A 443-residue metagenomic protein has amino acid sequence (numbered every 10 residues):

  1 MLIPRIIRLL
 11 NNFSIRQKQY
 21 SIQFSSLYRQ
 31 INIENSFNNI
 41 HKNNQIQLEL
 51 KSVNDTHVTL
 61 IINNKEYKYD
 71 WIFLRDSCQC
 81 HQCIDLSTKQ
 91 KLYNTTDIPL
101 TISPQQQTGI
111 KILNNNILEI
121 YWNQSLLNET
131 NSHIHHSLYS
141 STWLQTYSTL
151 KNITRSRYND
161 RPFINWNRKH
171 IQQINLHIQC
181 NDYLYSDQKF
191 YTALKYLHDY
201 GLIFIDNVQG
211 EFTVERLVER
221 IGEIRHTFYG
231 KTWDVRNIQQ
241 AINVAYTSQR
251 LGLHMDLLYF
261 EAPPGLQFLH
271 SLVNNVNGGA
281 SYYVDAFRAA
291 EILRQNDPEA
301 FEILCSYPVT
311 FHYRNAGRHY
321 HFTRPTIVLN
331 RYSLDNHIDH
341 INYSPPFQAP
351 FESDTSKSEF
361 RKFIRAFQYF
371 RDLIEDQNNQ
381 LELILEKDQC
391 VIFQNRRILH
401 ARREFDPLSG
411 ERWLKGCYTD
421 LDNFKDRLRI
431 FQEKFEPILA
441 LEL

Functional and structural regions predicted by a protein language model:
L2-Y183: Motif-centric detector for short Cys/His coordination patterns
T154, N159-T192, Y196-L202, N207-L443: Active-site environment of non-heme Fe oxygenases that use a 2-His-1-carboxylate facial triad
